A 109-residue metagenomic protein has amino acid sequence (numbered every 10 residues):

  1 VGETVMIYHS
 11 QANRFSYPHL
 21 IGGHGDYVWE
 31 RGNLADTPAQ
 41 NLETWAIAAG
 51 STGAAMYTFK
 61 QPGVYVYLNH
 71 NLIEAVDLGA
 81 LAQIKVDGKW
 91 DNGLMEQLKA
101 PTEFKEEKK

Functional and structural regions predicted by a protein language model:
V1-K109: Copper-binding active sites and cupredoxin-like electron-transfer domains, recognizing His/Cys-rich ligand loops
